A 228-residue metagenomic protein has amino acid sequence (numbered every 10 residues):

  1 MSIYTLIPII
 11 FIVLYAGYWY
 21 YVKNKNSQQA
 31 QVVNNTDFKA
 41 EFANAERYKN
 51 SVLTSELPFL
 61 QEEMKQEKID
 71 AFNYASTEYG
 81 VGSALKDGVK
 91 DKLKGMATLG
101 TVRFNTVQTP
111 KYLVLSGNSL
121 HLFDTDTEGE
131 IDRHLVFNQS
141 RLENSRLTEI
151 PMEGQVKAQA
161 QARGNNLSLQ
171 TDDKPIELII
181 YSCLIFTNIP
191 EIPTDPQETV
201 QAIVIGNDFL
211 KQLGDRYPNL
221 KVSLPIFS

Functional and structural regions predicted by a protein language model:
S2-I7, N24-S27, Q139-R141: Short alpha-helical interface patches
I3-G17, Q170-S228: Terminal and domain-flanking low-complexity segments
L14-S27: Cytosolic-side junction of a single-pass transmembrane alpha-helix
N24-L113: Anionic N-terminal interaction surfaces
E56, L60, M64, G117-L120 (+4 more regions): Hydrophobic, Leu/Ile/Phe/Ala-enriched alpha-helical segments that form helix-helix packing faces
M96-G164, P175, L184: Phosphoinositide-binding peripheral membrane targeting modules
N166-S168: Beta-strand secondary-structure signal
